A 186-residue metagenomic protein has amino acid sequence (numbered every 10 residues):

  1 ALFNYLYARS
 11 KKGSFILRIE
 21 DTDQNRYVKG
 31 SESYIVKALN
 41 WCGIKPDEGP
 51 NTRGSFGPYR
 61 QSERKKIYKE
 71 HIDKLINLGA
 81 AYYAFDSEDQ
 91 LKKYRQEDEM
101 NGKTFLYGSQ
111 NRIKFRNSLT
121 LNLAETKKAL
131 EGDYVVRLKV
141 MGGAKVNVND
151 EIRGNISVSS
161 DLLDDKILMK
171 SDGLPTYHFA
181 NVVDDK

Functional and structural regions predicted by a protein language model:
A1-N101: N-terminal Rossmann-like or analogous alpha/beta NTP/dinucleotide-binding catalytic cores that position adenine
K74-N77, Y82-K186: Active-site cores that bind ATP or allylic diphosphates and position pyrophosphate for catalysis
